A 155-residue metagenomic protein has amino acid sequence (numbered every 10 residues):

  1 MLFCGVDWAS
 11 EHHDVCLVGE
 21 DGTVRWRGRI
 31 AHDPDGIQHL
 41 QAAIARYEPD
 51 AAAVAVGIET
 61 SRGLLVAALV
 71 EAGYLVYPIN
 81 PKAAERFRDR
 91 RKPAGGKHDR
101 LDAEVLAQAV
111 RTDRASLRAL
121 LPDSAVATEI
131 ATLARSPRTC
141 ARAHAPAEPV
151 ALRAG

Functional and structural regions predicted by a protein language model:
M1-G155: Phosphate- and other anionic-substrate recognition elements at nucleic-acid/protein interfaces
